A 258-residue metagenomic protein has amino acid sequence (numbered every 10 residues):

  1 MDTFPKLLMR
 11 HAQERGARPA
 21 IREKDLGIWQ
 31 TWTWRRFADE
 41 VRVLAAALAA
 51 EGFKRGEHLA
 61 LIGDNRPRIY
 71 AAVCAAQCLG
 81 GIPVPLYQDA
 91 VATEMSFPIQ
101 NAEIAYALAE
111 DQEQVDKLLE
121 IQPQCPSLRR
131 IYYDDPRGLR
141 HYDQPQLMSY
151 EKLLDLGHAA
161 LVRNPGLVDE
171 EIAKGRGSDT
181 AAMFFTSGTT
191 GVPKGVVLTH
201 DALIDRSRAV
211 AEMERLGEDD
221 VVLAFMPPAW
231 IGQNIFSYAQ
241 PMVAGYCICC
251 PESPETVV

Functional and structural regions predicted by a protein language model:
L7-W32, G138-L139: AMP-dependent adenylate-forming
M9, A46, A50, C78-L156: Structural core segment of the AMP-binding/adenylate-forming
G16-P19, M148-K152, H158-F185, V192 (+1 more regions): Conserved pre-ATP/AMP-binding loop-to-beta segment of ANL
I21-R66, Y70-C74, V91-S96, S149-L154 (+1 more regions): Conserved AMP-binding/adenylate-forming core of the ANL superfamily
E57-H58, D64-V84, Q88-A92, Q100-Y106 (+2 more regions): A short helix-loop-beta submotif of the ANL/AMP-binding
L59, A76, A107, T180 (+3 more regions): Conserved S/T- and glycine-rich ATP-binding loop of Class I adenylate-forming
G63-R66, Y87, L216, M226-W230: Conserved AMP-binding
I204-V221, P228-V258: Conserved AMP-binding/adenylation subdomain of ANL enzymes
